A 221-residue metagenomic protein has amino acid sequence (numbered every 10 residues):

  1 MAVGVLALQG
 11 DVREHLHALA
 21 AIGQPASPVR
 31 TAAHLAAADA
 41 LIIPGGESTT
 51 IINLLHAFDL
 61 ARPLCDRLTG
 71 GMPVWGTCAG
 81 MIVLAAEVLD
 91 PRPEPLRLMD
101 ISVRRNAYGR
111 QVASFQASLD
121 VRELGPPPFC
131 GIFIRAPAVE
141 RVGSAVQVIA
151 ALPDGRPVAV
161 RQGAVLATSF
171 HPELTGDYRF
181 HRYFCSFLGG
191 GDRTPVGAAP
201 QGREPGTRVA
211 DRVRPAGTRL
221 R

Functional and structural regions predicted by a protein language model:
M1, A37-A38, G70-M72, P93-E94 (+3 more regions): Short coil/turn connectors at secondary-structure junctions
M1-A57, R62-T69, Y178-R182, S186-R221: N-terminal beta1-alpha1 cap of cysteine-dependent amidohydrolase-like domains
L8, A79, F170: Cofactor-binding loop segments of dinucleotide-utilizing enzymes, especially the Rossmann-like FAD- and NAD(P)+-binding
A26-S27, V74, V165: Hydrophobic anchor at the start of a short beta-strand that flanks the dinucleotide cofactor-binding loop
P28, G76-T77, V160: General beta-strand structural signal in soluble alpha/beta enzymes
I43, G76, T168: Redox-cofactor binding/interface segments in oxidoreductases and associated redox assembly factors
S48-D120: Cysteine-nucleophile active-site neighborhood
R105-R221: Amide-donor transfer/coupling interface in amidating biosynthetic enzymes
